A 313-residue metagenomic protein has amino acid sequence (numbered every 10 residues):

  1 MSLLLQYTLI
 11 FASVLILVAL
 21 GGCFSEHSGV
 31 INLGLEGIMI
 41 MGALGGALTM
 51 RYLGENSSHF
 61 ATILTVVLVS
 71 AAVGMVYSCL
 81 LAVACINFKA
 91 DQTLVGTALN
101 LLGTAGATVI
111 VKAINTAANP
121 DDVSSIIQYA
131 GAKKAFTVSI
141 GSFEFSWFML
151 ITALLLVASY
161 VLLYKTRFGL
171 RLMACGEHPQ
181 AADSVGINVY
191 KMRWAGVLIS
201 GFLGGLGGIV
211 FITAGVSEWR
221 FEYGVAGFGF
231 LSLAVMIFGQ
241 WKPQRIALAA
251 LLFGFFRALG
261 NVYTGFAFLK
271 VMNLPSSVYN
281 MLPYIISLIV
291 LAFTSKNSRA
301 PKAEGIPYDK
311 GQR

Functional and structural regions predicted by a protein language model:
M1-A19, I31, G45, G54-T65: Membrane-interfacial amphipathic/re-entrant helices at transmembrane-helix boundaries
F24-G42, I86-L99, R171, V216-F230 (+1 more regions): Short, non-helical or kinked segments that cap or interrupt transmembrane helices
S58-G106: Alpha-helical transmembrane segments within multi-pass membrane transporters and channels
T104-S139, G260-L269, K296-I306: Extracellular/periplasmic helix-loop junction at the C-terminal end of a transmembrane helix in multi-pass membrane
P120-I126, E144-L150, R193, G227 (+3 more regions): Loop-to-transmembrane alpha-helix initiation sites
G141-R220, L248: Helix-loop-helix "hairpin" substructures at the membrane interface of multi-pass membrane proteins
S159, E177-S184, N188-K191, Y263-R313: Cytosolic-side transmembrane-helix boundaries in multi-pass membrane proteins
W219-Y284: Transmembrane alpha-helical segments in multi-pass inner-membrane proteins
